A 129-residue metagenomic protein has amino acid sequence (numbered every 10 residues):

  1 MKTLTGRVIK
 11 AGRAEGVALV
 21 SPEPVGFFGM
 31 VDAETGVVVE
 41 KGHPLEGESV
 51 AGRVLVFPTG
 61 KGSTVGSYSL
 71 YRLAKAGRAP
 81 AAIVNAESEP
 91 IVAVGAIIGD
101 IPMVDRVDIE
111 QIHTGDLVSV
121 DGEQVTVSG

Functional and structural regions predicted by a protein language model:
T3-A14, L19-T126: Feature captures the catalytic cores and cofactor-binding loops of soluble hydro-lyases/lyases that act on carboxylate
